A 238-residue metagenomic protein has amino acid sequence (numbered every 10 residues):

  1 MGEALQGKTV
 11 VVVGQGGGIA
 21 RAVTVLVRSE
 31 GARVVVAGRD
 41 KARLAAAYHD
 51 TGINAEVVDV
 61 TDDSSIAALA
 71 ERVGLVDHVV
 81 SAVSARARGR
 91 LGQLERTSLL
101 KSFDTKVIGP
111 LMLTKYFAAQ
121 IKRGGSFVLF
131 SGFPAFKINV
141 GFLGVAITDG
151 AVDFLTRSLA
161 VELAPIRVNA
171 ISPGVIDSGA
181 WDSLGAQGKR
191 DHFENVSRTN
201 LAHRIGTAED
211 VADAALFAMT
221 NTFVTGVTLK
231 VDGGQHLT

Functional and structural regions predicted by a protein language model:
G16-G17: Conserved glycine-rich cofactor-binding loop
Y48-S64: Rossmann-fold cofactor-recognition segment
R90-L91, S98-F103, H192, V196: Substrate-binding pocket helix/loop in short-chain dehydrogenase/reductase
L99-F103, L111-M112, S126-A164, V175-I176: Catalytic loop of short-chain dehydrogenase/reductase
D153, E162-S178, V224-V231: Conserved Rossmann-fold SDR core element
I176-T199: A glycine/serine/threonine-rich, flexible loop-to-helix segment that serves as the NAD(P) cofactor-binding "lid"
R204-V231, H236: C-terminal substrate-recognition "lid" of short-chain dehydrogenase/reductases
